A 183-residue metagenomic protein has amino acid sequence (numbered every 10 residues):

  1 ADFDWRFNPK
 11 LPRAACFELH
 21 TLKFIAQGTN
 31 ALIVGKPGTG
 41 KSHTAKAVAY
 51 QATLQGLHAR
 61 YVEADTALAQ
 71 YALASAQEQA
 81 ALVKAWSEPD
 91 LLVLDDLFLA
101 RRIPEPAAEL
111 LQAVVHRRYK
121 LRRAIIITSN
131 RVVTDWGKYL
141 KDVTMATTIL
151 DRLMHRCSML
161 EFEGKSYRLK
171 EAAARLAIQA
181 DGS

Functional and structural regions predicted by a protein language model:
A1-H20: N-terminal pre-Walker A segment at the start of P-loop NTPase domains
H20-G28: Phosphate-binding P-loop
Q27-T44: Walker A/P-loop nucleotide-binding motif
T53: Gly/Ala-rich phosphate-binding loop of Rossmann-like dinucleotide-binding domains, activating on the conserved
L57-V62, T66-K84, L97-S183: Replace "adjacent to P-loop NTPase cores in ATP/GTP-dependent enzymes" with "adjacent to NTP-binding cores
P89: An anion/phosphate-binding loop that grips the pyrophosphate of nucleotide cofactors and donors
L92-L94: Walker B beta-strand of ABC/ABC-like P-loop ATPase nucleotide-binding domains, specifically the conserved hydrophobic
